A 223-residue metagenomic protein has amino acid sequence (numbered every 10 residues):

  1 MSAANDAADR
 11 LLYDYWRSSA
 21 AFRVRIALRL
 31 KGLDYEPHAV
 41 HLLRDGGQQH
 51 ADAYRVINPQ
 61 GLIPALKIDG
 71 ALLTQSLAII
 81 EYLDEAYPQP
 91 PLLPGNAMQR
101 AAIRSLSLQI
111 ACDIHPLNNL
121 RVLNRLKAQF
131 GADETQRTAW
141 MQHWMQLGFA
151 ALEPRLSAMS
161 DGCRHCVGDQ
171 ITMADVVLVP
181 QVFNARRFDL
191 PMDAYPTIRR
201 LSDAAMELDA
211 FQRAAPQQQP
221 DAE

Functional and structural regions predicted by a protein language model:
M1-Q136: GST-like domain detector, emphasizing the conserved glutathione-binding G-site in the N-terminal thioredoxin-like
H38, S76, Y195, A215-P216: Residue-level detector of family-conserved "landmark" positions at structurally sensitive sites
A102-S105, R200, R213: Short, solvent-exposed alpha-helical surface patches in well-structured domains
I110-E207: GST-like fold's C-terminal all-alpha helical module
Q219-E223: Carbohydrate-binding/catalytic loop surfaces
